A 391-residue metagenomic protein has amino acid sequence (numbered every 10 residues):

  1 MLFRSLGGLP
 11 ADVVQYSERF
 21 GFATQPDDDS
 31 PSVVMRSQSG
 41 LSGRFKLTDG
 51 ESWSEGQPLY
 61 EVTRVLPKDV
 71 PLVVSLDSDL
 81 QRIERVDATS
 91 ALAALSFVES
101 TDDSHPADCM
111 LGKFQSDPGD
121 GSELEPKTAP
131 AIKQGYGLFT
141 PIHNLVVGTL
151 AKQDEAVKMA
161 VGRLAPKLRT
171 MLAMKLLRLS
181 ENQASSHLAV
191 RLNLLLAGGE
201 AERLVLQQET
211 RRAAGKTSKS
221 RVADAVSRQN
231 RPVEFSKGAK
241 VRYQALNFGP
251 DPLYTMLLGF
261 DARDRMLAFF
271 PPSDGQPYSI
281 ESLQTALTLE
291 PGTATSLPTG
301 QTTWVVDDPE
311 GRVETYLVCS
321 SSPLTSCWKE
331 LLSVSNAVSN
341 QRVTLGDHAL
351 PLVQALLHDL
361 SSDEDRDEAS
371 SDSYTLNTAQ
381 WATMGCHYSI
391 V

Functional and structural regions predicted by a protein language model:
M1-L2: Short, small-residue-biased leader/transition segments that mark boundaries at the very start of proteins
S5-L9, T48-S54, G137-V147: Secondary-structure transition/turn motif
S5-V13, L76-I83: Short, surface-exposed ligand-recognition loops at beta-strand->loop->(often short) alpha-helix junctions that present
G8-S37: Ser/Thr/Gly-rich low-complexity blocks that favor extended beta-strand/coil architectures
S17-R19, G56, G238: Loop/turn positions that initiate beta-strands
G21, K68-V391: Secretory-pathway glycoprotein ectodomains that are cysteine- and/or Ser/Thr/Pro-rich
S30-S52, G259-R263: Short, compositionally biased
G43-I83: Glycine- and charge-enriched low-complexity intrinsically disordered segments
